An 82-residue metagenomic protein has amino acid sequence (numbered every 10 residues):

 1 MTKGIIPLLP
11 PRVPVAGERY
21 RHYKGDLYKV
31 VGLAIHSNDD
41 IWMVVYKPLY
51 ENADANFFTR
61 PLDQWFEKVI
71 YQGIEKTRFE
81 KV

Functional and structural regions predicted by a protein language model:
M1-V82: Mixed-charge, low-complexity intrinsically disordered regions
